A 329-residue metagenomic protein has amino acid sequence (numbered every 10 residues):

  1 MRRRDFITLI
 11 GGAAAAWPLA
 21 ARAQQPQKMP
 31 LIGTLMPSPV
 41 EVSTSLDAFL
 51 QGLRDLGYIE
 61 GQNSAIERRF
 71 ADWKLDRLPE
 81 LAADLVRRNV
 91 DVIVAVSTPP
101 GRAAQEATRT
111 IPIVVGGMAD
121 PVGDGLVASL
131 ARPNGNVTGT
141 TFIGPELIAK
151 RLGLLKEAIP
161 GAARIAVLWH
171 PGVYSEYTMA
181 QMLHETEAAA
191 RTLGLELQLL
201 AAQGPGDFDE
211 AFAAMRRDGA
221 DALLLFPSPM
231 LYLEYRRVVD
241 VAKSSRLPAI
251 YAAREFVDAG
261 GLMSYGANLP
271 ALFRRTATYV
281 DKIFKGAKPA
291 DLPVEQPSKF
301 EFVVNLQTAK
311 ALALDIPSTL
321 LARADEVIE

Functional and structural regions predicted by a protein language model:
M1-E329: Short hydrophobic alpha-helices and adjacent helix-cap/hinge residues
